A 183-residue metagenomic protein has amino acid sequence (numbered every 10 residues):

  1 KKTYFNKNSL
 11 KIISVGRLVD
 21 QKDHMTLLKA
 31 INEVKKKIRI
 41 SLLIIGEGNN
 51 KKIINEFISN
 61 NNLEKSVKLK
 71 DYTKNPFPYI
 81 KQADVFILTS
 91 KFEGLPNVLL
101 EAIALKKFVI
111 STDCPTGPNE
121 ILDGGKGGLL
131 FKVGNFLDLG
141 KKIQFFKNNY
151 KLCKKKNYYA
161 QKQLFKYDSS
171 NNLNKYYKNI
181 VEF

Functional and structural regions predicted by a protein language model:
L10, S14-E33, N49-N55, N97 (+1 more regions): A conserved mid-protein helix/loop that constitutes part of the nucleotide-sugar donor-binding site
Y72, K91: Aromatic "clamp/platform" in nucleotide-sugar-dependent glycosyltransferases that forms part of the donor/acceptor
F77, D84, K106: A short alpha->beta transition loop at the rim of the catalytic pocket in nucleotide-sugar-dependent
E101, C114-G125, L129-L130: Short acidic/histidine- and often glycine-rich active-site loop of Leloir-type glycosyltransferases that engages
F108-T112: Short hydrophobic beta-strand element within catalytic cores of glycosyltransferases and related nucleotide-activated
D123-F136, Q144-Y150: Conserved acidic donor-binding segment of nucleotide-sugar-dependent glycosyltransferases
D138, F145, L152-K166: A short, well-ordered alpha-helix in the C-terminal region of glycosyltransferases
F145, S169-F183: C-terminal alpha-helical cap of glycosyltransferases
